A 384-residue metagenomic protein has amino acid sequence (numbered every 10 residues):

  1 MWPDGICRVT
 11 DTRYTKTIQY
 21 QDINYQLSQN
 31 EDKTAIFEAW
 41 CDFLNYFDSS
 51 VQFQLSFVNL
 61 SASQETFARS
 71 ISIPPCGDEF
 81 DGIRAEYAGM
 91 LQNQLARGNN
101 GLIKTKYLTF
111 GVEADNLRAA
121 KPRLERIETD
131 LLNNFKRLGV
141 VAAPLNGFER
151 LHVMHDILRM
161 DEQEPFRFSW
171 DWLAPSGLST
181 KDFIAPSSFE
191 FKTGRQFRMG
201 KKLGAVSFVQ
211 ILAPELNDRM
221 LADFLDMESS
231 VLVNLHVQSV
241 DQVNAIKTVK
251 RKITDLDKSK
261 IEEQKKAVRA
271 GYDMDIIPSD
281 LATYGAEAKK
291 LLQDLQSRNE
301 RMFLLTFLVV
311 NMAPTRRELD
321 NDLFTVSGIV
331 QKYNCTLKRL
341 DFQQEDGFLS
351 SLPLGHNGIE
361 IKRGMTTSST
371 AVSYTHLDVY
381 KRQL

Functional and structural regions predicted by a protein language model:
M1-Y374: Extended, folded cores of ATP/NTP-driven motor/assembly subunits in large transport and secretion machines
T375-Q383: Conserved small/polar residues in nucleotide/adenosyl-binding loops
